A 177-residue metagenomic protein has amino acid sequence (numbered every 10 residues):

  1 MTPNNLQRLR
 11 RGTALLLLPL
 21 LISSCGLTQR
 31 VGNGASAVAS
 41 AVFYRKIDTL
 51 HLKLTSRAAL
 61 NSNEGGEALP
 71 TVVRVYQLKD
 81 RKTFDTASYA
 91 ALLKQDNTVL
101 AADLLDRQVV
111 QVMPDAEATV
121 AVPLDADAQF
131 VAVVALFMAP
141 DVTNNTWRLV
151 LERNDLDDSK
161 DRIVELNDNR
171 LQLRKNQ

Functional and structural regions predicted by a protein language model:
T2-A14: Bacterial N-terminal signal peptides that target proteins for export
L21-S24: C-terminal motif of bacterial Sec signal peptides marking the signal peptidase cleavage site
G26-Q29: Bacterial signal peptide processing site
G34-T55: Post-signal peptide N-terminal segment of mature Sec-exported envelope proteins
L52-E64: Short amphipathic, basic-aromatic surface patches that mediate peripheral association with negatively charged
G65-R74: Short coil-to-beta strand junction motifs in C2/discoidin
E117-L124: Exposed aromatic-hydrophobic patches
A128-A139: A short, solvent-exposed beta-strand micro-motif common in secreted/extracellular proteins
